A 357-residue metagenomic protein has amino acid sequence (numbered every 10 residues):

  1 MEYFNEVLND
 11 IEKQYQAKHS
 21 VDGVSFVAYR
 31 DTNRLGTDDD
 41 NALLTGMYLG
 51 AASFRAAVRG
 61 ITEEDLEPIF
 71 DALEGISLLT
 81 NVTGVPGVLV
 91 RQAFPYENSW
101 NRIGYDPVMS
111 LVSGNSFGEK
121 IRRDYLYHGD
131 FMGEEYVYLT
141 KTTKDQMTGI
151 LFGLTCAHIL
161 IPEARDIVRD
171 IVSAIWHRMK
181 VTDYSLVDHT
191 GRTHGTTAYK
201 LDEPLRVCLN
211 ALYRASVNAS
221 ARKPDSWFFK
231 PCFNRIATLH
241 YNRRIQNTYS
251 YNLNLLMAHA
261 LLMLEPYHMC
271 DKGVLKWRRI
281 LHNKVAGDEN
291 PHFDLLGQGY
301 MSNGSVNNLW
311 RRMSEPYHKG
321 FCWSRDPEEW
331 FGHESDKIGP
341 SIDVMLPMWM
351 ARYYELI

Functional and structural regions predicted by a protein language model:
M1-R30, P68-V85, D170-D188, S220-R244 (+2 more regions): Long, well-ordered core segments of solenoidal/helical folds
M1-V7, I11, L255-I357: Terminal, non-catalytic domain-edge segments
T32-T80: General structural concept
D38, E64-A198, P204: Extended ligand-binding groove/face enriched in aromatic
D40, T142, I245-S250, E334 (+1 more regions): Structural signature of alpha-solenoid helical repeat scaffolds
D40-M47, K144-T148, S250-Y251: Helix-boundary capping/turn motifs
M47-T62, E134-V137, G149-A164, P204-S220 (+3 more regions): Well-ordered alpha-helical scaffold segments within catalytic/enzyme domains
L151, M179-K180, T196-N252, L261 (+1 more regions): Long, leucine/valine-rich, helix-dominated scaffolding and oligomerization segments
